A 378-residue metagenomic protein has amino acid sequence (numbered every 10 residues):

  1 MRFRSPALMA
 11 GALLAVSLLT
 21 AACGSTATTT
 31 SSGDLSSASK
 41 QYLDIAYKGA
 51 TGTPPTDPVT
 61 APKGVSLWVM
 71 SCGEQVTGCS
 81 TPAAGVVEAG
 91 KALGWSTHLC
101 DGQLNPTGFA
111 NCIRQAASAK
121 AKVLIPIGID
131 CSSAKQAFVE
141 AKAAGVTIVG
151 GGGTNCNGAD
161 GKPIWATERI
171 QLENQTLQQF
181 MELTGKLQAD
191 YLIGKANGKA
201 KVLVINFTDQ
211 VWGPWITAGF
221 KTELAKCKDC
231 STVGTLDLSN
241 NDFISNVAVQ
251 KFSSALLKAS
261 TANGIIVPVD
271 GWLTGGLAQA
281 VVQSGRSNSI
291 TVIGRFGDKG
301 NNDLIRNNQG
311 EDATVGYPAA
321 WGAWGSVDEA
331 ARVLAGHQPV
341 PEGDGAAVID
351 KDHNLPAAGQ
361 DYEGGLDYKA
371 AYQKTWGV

Functional and structural regions predicted by a protein language model:
M1-A10: Bacterial N-terminal signal peptides that target proteins for export
S17-A22: C-terminal motif of bacterial Sec signal peptides marking the signal peptidase cleavage site
G24-T26: Bacterial signal peptide processing site
T30-G85, L93, H98-N111, Q115 (+4 more regions): Extracytoplasmic "Venus flytrap"
S31-V65, K226, W321-V378: Hinge/cleft segment of the Venus flytrap/periplasmic-binding protein
S32, A137-L183, K201, K299-N307: Flexible loop/hinge segments that line or gate small-molecule binding clefts
L67-S71, V86-E88, N174-D229, G234-T235 (+2 more regions): An alpha-beta-alpha
P126-A143, F220, N240-L304: Hydrophobic alpha-helical
